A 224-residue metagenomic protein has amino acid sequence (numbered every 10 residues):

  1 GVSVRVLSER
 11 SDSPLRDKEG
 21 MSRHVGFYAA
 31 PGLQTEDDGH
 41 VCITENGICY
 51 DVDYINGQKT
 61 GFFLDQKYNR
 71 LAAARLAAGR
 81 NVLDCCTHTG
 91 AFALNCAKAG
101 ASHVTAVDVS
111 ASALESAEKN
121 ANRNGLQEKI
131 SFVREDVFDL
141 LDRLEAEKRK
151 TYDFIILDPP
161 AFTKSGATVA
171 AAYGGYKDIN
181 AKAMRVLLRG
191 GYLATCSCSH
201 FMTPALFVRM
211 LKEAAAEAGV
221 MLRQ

Functional and structural regions predicted by a protein language model:
G1-F62: Non-catalytic substrate-recognition/targeting regions of SAM-dependent transferases
T35-Q224: Rossmann-like S-adenosyl-L-methionine
